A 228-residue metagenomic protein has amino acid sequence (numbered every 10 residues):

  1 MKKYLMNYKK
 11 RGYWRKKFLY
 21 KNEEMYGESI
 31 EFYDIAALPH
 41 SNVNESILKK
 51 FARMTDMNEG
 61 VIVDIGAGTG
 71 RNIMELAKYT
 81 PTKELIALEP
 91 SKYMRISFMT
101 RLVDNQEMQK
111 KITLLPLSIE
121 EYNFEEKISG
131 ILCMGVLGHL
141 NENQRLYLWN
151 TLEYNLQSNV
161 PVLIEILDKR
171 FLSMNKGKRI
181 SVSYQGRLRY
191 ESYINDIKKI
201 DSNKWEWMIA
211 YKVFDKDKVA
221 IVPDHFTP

Functional and structural regions predicted by a protein language model:
K2-M57: Conserved class I S-adenosyl-L-methionine
E59-G68: Conserved class I S-adenosyl-L-methionine
G70-K110, S118-E120: Class I SAM-dependent methyltransferase SAM/SAH-binding core
E121-E125: Short conserved loop adjoining the S-adenosyl-L-methionine
L132: A conserved beta-strand element that flanks and buttresses the S-adenosyl-L-methionine
G135-V136: Short catalytic micro-motifs in class I SAM-dependent methyltransferases
L146-P161: A short glycine-rich, Lys/Arg-flanked "PGG" loop and its adjoining helix->strand segment in the class I
K169-P228: SAM-dependent methyltransferase
